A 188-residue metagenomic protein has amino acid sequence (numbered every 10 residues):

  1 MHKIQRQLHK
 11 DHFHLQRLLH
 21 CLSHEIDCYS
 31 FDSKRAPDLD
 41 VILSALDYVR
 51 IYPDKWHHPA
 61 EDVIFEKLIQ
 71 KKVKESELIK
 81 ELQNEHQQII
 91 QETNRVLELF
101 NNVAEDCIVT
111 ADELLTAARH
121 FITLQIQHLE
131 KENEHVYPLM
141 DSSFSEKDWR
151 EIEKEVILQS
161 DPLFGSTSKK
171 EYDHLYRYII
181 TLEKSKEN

Functional and structural regions predicted by a protein language model:
M1-N188: Small-residue-biased structural context
